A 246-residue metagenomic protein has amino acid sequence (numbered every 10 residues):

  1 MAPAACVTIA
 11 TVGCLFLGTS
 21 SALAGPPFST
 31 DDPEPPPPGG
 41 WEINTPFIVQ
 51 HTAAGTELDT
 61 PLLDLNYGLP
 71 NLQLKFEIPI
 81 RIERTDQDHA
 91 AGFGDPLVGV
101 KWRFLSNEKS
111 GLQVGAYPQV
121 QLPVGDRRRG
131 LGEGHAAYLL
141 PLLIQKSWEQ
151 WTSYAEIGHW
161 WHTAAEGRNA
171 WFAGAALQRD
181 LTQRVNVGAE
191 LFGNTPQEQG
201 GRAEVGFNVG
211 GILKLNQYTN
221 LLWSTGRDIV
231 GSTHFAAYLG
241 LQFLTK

Functional and structural regions predicted by a protein language model:
M1-A5: N-terminal secretory signal peptides that target proteins for export/translocation
C6-T19: Bacterial N-terminal signal peptides
L23-K246: Transmembrane beta-barrel domains of Gram-negative outer membranes and organellar outer membranes
